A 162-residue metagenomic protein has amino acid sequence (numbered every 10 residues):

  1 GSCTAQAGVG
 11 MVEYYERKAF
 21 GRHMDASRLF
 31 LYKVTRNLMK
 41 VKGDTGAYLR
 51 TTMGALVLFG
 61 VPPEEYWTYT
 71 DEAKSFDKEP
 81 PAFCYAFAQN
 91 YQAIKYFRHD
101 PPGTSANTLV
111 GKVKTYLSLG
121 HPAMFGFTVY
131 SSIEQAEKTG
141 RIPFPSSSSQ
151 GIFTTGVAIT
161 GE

Functional and structural regions predicted by a protein language model:
G1-S2: Alpha-helical scaffold segments that form or flank carboxylate-/histidine-based iron centers
A5, G10-E13, N37-E162: Predominantly the structural core of cysteine protease catalytic domains
E13-L31: Phosphate-handling active-site elements
